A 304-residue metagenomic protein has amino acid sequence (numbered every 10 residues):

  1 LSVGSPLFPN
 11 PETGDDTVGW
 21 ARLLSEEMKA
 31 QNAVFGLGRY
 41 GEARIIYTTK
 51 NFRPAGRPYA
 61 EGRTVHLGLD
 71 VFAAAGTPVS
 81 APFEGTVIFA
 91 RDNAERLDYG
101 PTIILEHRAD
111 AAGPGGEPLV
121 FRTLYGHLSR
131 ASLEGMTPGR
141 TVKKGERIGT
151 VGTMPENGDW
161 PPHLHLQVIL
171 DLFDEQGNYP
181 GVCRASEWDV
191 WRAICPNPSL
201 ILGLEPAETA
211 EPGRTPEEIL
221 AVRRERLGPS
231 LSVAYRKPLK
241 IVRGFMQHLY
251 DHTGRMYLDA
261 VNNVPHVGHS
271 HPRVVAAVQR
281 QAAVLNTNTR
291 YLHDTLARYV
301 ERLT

Functional and structural regions predicted by a protein language model:
L1-D70, A74, E187-E211: Polar/charged, compositionally biased leader and regulatory segments
D70-V71, A131, K237-H248: Short loop/turn motifs at secondary-structure junctions and domain boundaries
P78-F89, G135-V151: Short, well-structured beta-strand-loop connectors
A81-S132: Zn2+-dependent peptidoglycan hydrolase active-site motif and core
R140-E146, T150-E156, W160-P212: Acidic, glycine-rich catalytic/binding loops that coordinate metals and/or anionic ligands
E211-F245, N263: Active-site-adjacent loop/helix segments that line or gate small-molecule/cofactor pockets in enzymes
Y257-T304: Glycine-rich loop-to-alpha-helix module at the N-terminal edge of alpha/beta enzyme cores
